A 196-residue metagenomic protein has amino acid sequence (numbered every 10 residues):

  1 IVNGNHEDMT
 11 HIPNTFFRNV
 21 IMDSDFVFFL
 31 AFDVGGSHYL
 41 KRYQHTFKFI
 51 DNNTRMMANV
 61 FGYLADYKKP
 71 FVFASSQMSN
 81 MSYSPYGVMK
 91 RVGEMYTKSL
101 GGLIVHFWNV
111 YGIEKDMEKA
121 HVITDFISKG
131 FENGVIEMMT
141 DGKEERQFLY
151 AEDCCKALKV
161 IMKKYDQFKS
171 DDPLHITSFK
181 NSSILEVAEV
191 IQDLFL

Functional and structural regions predicted by a protein language model:
I1-I113: N-terminal Rossmann-like NAD(P)+-binding domain of SDR-like oxidoreductases, especially those catalyzing
F29-F32, I127, F131: Short amphipathic alpha-helical interface segments enriched in basic and hydrophobic/aromatic residues, used as
K41-Q44, P85-M89, M117-H121, E152-D153 (+1 more regions): Short, glycine/charged-enriched secondary-structure capping and boundary segments
N52-R55, S84, E118-H121, R146-E152 (+1 more regions): Residue-level signal for the nucleotide or nucleotide-sugar donor/cofactor binding architecture
M57, I123-T124, I184, A188: A general structural signal for well-ordered alpha-helical segments in protein cores
V92-L100, F126, V187, I191: Hydrophobic alpha-helix immediately C-terminal to the catalytic Tyr-X-X-X-Lys motif of short-chain
V105, I113, A120-D125, N133: Oxidoreductase cofactor-interface core, primarily capturing Rossmann-like NAD(P)-dependent enzymes
G130-L196: C-terminal substrate-binding subdomain of Rossmann-fold SDR/epimerase-dehydratase oxidoreductases
